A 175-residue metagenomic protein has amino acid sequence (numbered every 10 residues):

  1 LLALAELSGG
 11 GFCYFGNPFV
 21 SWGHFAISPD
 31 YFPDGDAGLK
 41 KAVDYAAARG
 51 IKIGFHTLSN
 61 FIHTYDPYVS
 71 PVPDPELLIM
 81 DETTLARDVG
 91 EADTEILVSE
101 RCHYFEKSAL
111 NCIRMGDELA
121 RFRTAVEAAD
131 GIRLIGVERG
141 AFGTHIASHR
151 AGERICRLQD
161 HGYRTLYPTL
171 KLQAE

Functional and structural regions predicted by a protein language model:
L1-E82, Q159-E175: Aromatic-lined carbohydrate-binding/catalytic grooves of carbohydrate-active enzymes
S59, H63-R150: Autoprocessing Asn-cyclization modules and mimics
A86-A92, R154-R164: Active-site cores of enzymes that catalyze phosphoryl transfer or operate on phosphate-rich substrates
S148-R154, P168-K171: Flexible glycan-contacting loops in extracellular carbohydrate-active proteins
